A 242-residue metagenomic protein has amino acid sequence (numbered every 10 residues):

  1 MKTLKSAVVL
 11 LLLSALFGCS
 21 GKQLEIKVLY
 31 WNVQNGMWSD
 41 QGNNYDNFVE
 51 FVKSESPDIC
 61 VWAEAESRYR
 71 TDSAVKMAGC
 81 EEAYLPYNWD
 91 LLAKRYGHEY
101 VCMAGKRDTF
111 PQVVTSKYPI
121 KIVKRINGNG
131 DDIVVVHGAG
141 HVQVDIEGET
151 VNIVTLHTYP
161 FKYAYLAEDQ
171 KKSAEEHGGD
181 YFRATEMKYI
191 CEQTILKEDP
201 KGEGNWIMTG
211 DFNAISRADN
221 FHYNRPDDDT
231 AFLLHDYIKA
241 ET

Functional and structural regions predicted by a protein language model:
K2-V9, F17-R95, T109: N-terminal, active-site-proximal structural segment of metallo-dependent hydrolase catalytic domains
E25-W38, K124-I126, T150-P160, E176: Active-site-proximal beta-strand elements of phosphoester/diester hydrolases
W31, A63, L156, T209-D211: Active-site flanking residues adjacent to catalytic metal/cofactor-binding acidic residues
M37-W38, R68-T71, T109-V113, F161-A164 (+1 more regions): Short catalytic/ligand-binding loop motif for oxyanion handling, primarily in non-cytosolic enzymes, centered on
D40-N47, E81-L85, V134-H137, G178-C191: Soluble or luminal CAZymes and related metallo-dependent hydrolases
A63-F161: Structured beta-strand-rich core segments of catalytic domains in phosphoester-bond hydrolases
D145-R183: Metal-dependent phosphoester/phosphodiester hydrolase catalytic core
A167-T242: Metal-dependent phosphoesterases centered on the DNase I-like endonuclease/exonuclease/phosphatase
